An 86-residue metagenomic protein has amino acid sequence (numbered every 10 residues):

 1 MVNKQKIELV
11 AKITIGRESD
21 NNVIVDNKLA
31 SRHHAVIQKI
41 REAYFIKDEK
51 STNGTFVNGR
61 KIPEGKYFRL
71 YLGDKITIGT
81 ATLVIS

Functional and structural regions predicted by a protein language model:
M1-L29, L72: N-terminal beta-hairpin/loop module of FHA
E8, I15, F56-S86: C-terminal boundary/linker segments immediately following FHA domains
I15, H33-Q38, A43-K47, S51-V57 (+1 more regions): Short hydrophobic/aromatic patches on the structural cores and recognition surfaces of FHA
G16, D26, Q38, K47-D48 (+2 more regions): Beta-strand residues in well-ordered beta-sheet regions across diverse protein folds
N22, S31, T52-G54, V84: Short, surface-exposed beta-strand-loop junctions and turns on beta-sheet-rich folds
